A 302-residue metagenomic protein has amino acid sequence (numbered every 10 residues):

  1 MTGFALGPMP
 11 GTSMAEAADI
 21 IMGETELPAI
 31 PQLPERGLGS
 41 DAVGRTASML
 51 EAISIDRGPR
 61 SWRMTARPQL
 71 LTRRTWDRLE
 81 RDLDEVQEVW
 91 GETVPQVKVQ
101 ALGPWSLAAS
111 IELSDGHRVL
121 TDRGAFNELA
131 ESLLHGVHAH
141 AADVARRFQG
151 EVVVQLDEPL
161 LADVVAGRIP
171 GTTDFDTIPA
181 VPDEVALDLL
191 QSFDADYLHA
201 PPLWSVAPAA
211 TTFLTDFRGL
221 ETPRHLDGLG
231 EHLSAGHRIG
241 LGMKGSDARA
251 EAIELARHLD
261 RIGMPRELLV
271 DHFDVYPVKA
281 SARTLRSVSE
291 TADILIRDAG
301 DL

Functional and structural regions predicted by a protein language model:
M1-L102, L107-T121, A207-T211, H225-D227 (+4 more regions): Alpha/beta catalytic barrel-like cores
G11-T12, L38-G39, W204-S205, T215-H225 (+1 more regions): Acidic-and-aromatic substrate-binding clefts and catalytic sites of carbohydrate-active enzymes
V99, V137, E158, V275: Conserved, mostly hydrophobic/aromatic
Q100-H117, Q149-T177: Active-site-proximal loop/short-helix segments that contain or immediately flank catalytic acid/base residue(s)
R118-L134, T172-D194, F217-P223: Acidic, His- and aromatic-enriched active-site or binding-groove loops in soluble protein domains that engage sugars
V152-P159, Q191-W204: Aromatic-lined carbohydrate-recognition surfaces of secreted/lumenal glycan-active proteins
D194-A195, W204-T215, L233-I239: Glycine-enriched alpha-helix->loop->beta-strand junction motifs that scaffold or abut catalytic
R238-Y276: C-terminal hydrophobic structural anchor segments that stabilize assembly/packing rather than catalytic chemistry
